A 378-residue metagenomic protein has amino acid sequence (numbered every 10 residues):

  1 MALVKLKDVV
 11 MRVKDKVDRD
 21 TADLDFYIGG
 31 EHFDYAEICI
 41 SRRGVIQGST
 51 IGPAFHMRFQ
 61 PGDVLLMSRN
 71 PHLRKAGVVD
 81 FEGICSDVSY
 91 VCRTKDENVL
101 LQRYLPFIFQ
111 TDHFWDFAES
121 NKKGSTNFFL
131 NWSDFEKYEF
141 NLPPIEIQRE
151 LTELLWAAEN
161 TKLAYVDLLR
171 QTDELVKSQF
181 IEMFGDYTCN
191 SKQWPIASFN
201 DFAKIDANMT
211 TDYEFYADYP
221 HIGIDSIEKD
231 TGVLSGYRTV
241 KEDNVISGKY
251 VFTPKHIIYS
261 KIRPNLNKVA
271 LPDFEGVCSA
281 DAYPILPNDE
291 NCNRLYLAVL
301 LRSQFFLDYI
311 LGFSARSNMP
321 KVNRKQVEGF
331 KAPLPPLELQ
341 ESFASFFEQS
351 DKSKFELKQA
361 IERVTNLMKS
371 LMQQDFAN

Functional and structural regions predicted by a protein language model:
M1-D18, K137-E153, N160, D167-T210 (+3 more regions): Non-catalytic DNA-recognition/assembly elements of restriction-modification systems
K7-R19, I28-P61, N200-T211, I224-P254: Sequence-specific dsDNA recognition surfaces
R19-Y27, S120-N121, K192-P195, D212-P220 (+1 more regions): Short coil/turn segments at secondary-structure boundaries
P53-A54, V79, S125, V240 (+3 more regions): A structural connector/turn signal
F55-M57, P61-Q110, G248-Y250, P254-F306 (+1 more regions): A short beta-sheet element
R69, G83-Y90, K123-E146, I262 (+2 more regions): A short glycine-rich beta-alpha junction/loop motif
F117, F306-Y309: Periplasmic-binding protein-like
